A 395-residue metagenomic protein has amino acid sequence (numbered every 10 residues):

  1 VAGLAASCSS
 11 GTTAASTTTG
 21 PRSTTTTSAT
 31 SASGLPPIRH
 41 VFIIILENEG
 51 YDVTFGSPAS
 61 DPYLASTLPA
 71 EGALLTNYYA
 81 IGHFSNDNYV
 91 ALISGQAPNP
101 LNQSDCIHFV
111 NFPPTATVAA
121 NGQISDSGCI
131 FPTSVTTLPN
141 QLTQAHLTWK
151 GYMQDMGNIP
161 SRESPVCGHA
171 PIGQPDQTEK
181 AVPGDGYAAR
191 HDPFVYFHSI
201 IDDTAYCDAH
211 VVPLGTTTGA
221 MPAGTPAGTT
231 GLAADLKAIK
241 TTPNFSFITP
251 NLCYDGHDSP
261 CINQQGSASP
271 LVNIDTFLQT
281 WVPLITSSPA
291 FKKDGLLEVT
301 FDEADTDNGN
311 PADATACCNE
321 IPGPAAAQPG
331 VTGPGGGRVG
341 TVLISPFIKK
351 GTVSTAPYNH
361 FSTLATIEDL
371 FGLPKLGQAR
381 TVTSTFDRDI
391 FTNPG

Functional and structural regions predicted by a protein language model:
V1, A15-T17: Sec-dependent N-terminal signal peptides
A5-S7: C-terminal motif of bacterial Sec signal peptides marking the signal peptidase cleavage site
G11-T12, G20-G395: N-terminal pro-sequences and low-complexity stem/linker regions of secreted or lumenal proteins
